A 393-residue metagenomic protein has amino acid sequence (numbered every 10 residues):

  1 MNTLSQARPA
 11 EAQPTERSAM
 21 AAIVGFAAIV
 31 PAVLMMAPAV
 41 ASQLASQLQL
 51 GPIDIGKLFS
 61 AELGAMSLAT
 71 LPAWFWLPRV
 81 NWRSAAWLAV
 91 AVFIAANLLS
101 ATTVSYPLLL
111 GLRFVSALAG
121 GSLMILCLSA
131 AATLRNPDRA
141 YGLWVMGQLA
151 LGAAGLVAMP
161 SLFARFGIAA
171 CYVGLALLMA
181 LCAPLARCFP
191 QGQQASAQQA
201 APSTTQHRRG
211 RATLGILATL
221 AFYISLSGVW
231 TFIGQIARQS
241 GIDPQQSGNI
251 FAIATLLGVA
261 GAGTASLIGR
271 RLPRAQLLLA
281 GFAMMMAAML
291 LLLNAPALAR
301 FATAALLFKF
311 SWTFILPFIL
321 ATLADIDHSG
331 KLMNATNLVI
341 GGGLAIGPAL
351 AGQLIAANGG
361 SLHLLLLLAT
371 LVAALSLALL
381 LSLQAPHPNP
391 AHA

Functional and structural regions predicted by a protein language model:
P38, R211-A252, L256-V259: Extracytoplasmic gate region of multi-pass secondary transporters
G51, S161-L177, G352-A373: A membrane-interface helix-boundary motif in multi-pass transporters
L68-S105: Conserved MFS/SLC helix-loop-helix module at the cytosolic interface between two early adjacent transmembrane helices
A69-W82, G261-R274, I355: Helix-to-loop junctions at the C-terminal end of transmembrane segments in multipass secondary transporters
L112-G147: Cytoplasmic helix-loop-helix junction between adjacent transmembrane helices in 12-TM secondary transporters
L134, L143-Q191: Helix-loop-helix hairpin linking two adjacent transmembrane segments in secondary transporters
P273-I319: C-terminal transmembrane helical hairpin of 12-TM major facilitator-type secondary transporters
I326-S361, A369: A late C-terminal transmembrane helix in Major Facilitator Superfamily
